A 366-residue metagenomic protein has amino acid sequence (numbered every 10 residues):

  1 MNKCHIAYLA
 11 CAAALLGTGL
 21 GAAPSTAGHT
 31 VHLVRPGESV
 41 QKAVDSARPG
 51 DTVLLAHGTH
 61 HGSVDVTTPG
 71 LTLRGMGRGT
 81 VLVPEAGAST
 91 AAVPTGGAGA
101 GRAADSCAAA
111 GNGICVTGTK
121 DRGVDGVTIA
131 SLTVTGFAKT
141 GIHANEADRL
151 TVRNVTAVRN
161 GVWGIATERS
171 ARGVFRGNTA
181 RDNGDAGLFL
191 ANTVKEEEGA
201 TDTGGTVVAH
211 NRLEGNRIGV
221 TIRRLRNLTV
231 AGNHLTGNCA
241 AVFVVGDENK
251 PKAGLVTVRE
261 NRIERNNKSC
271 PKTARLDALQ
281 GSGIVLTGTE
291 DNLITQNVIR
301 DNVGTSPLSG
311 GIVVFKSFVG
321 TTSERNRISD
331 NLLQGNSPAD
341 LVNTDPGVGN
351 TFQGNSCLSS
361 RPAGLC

Functional and structural regions predicted by a protein language model:
N2-H5, A14-D45: Right-handed parallel beta-helix/beta-solenoid
G28-E38, T52-L54, S63, G70-F137: Right-handed parallel beta-helix/beta-spiral solenoid domain characteristic of secreted/periplasmic
T30, D51, G62, P69-L71 (+19 more regions): The right-handed parallel beta-helix/beta-solenoid scaffold, focusing on the short coil/turn and N-cap positions
R48, T68-P69, G77, T119 (+18 more regions): Parallel beta-helix/beta-solenoid
L54, D65, R74, V83 (+20 more regions): Extracellular beta-strand solenoid repeats
A88-T119, G136-H143, R159-E168, N183-T203 (+5 more regions): Extracellular beta-strand/beta-solenoid scaffold signature
G320-C366: Leucine-rich solenoid repeat scaffolds
